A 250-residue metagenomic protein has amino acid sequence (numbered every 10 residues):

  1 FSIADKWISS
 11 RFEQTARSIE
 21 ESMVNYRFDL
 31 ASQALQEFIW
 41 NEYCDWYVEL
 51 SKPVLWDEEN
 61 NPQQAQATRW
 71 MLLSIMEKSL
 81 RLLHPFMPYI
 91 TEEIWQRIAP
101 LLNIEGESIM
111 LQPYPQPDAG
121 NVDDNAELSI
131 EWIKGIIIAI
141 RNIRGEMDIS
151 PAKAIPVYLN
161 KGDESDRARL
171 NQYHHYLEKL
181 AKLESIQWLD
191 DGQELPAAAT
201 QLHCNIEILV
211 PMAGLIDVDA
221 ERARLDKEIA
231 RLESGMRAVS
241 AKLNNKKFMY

Functional and structural regions predicted by a protein language model:
F1-Y250: Feature 926 captures the class I aminoacyl-tRNA synthetase adenylation module centered on the KMSKS loop
